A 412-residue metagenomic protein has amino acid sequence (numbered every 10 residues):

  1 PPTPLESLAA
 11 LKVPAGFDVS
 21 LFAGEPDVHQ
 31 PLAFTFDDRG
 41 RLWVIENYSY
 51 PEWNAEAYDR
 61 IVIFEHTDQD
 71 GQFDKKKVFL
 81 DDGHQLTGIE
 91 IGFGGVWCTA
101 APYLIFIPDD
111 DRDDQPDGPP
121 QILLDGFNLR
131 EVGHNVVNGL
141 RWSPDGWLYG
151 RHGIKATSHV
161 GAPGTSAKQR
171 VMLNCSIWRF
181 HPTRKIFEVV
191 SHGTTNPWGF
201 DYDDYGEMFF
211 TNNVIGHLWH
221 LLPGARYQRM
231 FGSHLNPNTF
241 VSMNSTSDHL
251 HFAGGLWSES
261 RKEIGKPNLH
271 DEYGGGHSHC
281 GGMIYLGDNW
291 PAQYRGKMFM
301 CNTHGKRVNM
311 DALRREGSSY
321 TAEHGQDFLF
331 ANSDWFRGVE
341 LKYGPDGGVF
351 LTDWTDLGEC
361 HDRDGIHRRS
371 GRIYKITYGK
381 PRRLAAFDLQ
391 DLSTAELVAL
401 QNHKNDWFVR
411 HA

Functional and structural regions predicted by a protein language model:
P1-N402, W407-F408: Beta-propeller domains with acidic blade repeats across secreted/periplasmic ectodomains and cytosolic WD/CNH propellers
